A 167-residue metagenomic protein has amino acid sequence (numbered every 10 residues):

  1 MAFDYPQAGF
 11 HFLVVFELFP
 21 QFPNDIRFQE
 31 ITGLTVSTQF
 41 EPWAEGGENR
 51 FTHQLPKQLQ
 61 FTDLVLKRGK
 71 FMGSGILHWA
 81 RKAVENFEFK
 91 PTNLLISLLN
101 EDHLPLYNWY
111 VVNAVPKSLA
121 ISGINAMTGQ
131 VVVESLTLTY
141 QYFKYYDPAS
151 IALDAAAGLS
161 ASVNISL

Functional and structural regions predicted by a protein language model:
M1-L167: Glycine-rich, low-complexity intrinsically disordered segments
